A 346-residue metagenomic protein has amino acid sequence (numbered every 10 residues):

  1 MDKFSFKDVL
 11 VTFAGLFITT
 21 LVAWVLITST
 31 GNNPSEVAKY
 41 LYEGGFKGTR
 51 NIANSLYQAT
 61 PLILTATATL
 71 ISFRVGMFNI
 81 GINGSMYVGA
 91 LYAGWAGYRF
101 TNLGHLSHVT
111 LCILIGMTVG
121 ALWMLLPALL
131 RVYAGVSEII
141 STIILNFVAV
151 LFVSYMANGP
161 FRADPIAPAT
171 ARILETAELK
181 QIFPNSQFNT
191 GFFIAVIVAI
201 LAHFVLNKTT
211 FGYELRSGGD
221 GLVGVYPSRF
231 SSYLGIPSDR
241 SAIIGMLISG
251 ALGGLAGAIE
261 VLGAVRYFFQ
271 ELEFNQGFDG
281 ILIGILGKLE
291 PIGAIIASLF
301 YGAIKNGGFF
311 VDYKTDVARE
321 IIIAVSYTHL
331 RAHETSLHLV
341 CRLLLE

Functional and structural regions predicted by a protein language model:
M1-A14, R331, R342: Transmembrane alpha-helical segments of polytopic membrane transport and secretion proteins
D2-L10, F73-G81, L103-L106, T110-P168 (+3 more regions): Short loop segments and helix-boundary regions at transmembrane helix junctions of multi-pass inner-membrane proteins
V11-I27: N-terminal signal-anchor transmembrane alpha helix
V25-T30, Y40, G45-F100, I113 (+3 more regions): Single transmembrane alpha-helix segments in multi-pass membrane proteins
T49, E138, T142-K208, R319: Transmembrane helix-bundle core of multi-pass membrane transporters and related energy-transducing complexes
T101, F183-Y267, P291-I292: Helix-loop-helix "hairpin" substructures at the membrane interface of multi-pass membrane proteins
M246-A324: Transmembrane alpha-helical segments in multi-pass inner-membrane proteins
T328-T335: Conserved small/polar residues in nucleotide/adenosyl-binding loops
